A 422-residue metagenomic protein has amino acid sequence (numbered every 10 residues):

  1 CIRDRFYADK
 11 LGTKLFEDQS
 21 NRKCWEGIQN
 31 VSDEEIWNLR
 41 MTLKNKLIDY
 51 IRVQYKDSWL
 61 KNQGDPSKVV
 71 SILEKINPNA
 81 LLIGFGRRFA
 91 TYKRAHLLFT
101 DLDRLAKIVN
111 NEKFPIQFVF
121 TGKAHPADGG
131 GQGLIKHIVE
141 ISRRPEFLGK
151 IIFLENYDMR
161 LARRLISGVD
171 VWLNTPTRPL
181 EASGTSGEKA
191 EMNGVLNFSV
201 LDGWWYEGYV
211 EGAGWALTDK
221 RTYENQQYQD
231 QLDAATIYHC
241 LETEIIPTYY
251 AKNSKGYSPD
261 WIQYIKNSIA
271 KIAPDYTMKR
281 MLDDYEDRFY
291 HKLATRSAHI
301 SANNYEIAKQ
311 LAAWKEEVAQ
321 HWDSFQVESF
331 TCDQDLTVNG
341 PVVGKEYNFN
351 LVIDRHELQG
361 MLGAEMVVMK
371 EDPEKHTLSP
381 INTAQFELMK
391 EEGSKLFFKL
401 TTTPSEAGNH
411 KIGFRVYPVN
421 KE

Functional and structural regions predicted by a protein language model:
R3-E422: Catalytic cores of carbohydrate-active enzymes across secretory and cytosolic contexts
